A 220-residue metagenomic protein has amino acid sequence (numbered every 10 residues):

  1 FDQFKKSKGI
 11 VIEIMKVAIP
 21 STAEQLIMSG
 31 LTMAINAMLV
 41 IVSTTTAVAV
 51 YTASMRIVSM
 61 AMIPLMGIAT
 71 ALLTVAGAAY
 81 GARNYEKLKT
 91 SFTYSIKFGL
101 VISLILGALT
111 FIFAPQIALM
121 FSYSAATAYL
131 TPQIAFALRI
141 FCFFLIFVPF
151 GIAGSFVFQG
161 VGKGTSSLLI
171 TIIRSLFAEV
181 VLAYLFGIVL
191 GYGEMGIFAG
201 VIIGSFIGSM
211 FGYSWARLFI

Functional and structural regions predicted by a protein language model:
F1-A18, A76-F144, G187-I220: Short alpha-helical transmembrane segments in multi-pass integral membrane proteins
Q3-A34, L39, M60, P64 (+4 more regions): Hydrophobic faces of transmembrane alpha-helices in multi-pass small-molecule transporters and flippases across diverse
S21, Q25, M33, A37 (+6 more regions): Transmembrane alpha-helix boundary and packing residues in multipass membrane permease domains and related
E24, M28, T32, V58 (+6 more regions): Alpha-helical transmembrane segments of multipass membrane proteins
S29-S54, M60, A78-A79, A118-A125 (+1 more regions): Helix-terminus/linker motif at the lipid-water interface of multi-pass membrane proteins
T46-A47, G164-S166, G193-E194: Membrane-helix interface segments
V50-A114, V148-I170: Small-residue-rich hydrophobic transmembrane alpha-helices
M66-A69, F141-G160, S166-S175, L182 (+1 more regions): Short runs within selected transmembrane alpha-helices of multi-pass transporters and secretion channels
